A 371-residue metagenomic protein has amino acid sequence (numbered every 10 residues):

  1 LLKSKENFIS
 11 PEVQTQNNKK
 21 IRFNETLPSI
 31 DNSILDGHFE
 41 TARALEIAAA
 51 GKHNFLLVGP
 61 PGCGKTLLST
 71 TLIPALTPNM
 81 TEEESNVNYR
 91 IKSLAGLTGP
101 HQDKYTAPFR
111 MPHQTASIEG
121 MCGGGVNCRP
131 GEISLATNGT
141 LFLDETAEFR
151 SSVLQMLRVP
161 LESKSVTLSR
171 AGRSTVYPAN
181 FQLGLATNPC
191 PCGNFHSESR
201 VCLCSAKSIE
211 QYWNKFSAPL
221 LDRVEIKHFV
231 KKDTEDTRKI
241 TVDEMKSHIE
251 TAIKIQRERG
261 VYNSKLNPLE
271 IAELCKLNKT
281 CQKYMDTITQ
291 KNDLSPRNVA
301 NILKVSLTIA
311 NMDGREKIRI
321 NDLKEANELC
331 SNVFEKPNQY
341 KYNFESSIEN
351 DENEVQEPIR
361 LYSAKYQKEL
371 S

Functional and structural regions predicted by a protein language model:
L1-A50, N54-F55, C63, L67 (+1 more regions): Peripheral, non-AAA+ core regions of ATP-driven protein-machinery
E46, P108, E119-L141, S174: Conserved alpha-helical scaffold flanking the Walker A/P-loop in AAA+ ATPase domains
F55-L97: Walker A/P-loop
L57, M80-E83, A95-P100, R129 (+2 more regions): Active-site phosphate-binding and catalytic loops of NTP-dependent enzymes
G59-P60, G123, E145: The Walker A (P-loop) glycine that initiates the GxxxxGKT/S ATP-binding motif of P-loop NTPases
Q102-G120: Inter-Walker segment of RecA-like/P-loop motor cores
N127-C128, S151-Y340: Basic, amphipathic alpha-helical bundle interface domains used for macromolecular binding and assembly
N138, D144-T146, M156: Walker B catalytic acidic pair
